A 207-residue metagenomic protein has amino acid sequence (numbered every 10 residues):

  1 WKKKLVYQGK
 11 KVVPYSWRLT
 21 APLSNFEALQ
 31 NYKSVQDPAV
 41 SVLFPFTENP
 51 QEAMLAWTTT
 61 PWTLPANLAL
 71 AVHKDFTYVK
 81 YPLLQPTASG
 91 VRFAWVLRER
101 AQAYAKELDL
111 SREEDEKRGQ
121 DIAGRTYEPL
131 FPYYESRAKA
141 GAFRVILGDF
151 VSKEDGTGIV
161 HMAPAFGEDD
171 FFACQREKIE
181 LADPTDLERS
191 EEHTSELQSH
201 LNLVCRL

Functional and structural regions predicted by a protein language model:
W1-L187: NTP-handling and nucleic-acid-processing catalytic cores
H193-L207: Positively charged, low-complexity/disordered segments
